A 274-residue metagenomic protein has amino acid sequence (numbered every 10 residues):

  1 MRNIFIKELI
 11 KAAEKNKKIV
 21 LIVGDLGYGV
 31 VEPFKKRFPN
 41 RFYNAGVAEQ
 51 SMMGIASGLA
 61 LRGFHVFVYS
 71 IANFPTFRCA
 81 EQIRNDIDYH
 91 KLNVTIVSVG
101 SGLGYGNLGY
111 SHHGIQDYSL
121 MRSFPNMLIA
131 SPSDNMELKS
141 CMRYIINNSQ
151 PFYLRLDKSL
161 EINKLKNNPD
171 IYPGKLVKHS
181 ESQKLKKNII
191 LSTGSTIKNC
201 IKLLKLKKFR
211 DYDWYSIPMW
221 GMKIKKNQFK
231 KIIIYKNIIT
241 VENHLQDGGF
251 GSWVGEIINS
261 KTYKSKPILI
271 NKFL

Functional and structural regions predicted by a protein language model:
M1-R155, L160-E161, D170: Thiamine diphosphate
R2-I4, K17-R37, M52, Y105-G106 (+1 more regions): Thiamine diphosphate
